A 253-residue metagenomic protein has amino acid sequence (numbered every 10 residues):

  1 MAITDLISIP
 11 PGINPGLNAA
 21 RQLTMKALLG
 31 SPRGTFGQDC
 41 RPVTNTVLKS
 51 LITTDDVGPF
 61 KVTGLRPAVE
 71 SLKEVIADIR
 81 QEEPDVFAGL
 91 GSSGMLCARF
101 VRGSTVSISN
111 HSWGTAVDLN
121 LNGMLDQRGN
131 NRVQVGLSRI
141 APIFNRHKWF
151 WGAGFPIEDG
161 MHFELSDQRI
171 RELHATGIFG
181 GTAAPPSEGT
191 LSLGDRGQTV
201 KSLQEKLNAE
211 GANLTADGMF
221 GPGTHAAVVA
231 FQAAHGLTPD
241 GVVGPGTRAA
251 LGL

Functional and structural regions predicted by a protein language model:
M1-C40, N45-S50, G94-V106, P185-P186 (+6 more regions): Cell-wall polysaccharide-cleaving catalytic domain and substrate-binding groove, primarily in peptidoglycan/chitin
R21, G64, A68-V75, T115 (+7 more regions): Stable alpha-helical elements in mature extracytoplasmic
R21-G89: Active-site acidic/histidine clusters and adjacent loop/turn architecture that either coordinate catalytic ions
D56-R66, T105, L125-R132, H174-A175 (+3 more regions): Second-shell loop/turn segments in exported
K73-T115, L125-D126: Active-site-adjacent loop/helix surface patches within enzyme catalytic domains that shape the substrate-binding cleft
I76-I79, E83, G123, K148 (+3 more regions): Sec/Tat-exported extracytoplasmic proteins
S104-P186: Catalytic cores and adjacent binding grooves of peptidoglycan-active enzymes
W151-D159, T190-L253: Short acidic, glycine/serine/threonine-rich helix-capping segments at coil-helix boundaries
